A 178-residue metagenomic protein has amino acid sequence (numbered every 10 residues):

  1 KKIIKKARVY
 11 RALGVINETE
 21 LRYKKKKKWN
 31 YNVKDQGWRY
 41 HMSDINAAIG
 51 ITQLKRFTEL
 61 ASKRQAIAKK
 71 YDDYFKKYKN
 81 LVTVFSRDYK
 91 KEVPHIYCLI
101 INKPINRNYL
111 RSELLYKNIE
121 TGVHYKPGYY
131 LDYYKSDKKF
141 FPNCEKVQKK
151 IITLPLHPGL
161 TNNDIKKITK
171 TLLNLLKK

Functional and structural regions predicted by a protein language model:
K2-K178: PLP-dependent aminotransferase class I/II
